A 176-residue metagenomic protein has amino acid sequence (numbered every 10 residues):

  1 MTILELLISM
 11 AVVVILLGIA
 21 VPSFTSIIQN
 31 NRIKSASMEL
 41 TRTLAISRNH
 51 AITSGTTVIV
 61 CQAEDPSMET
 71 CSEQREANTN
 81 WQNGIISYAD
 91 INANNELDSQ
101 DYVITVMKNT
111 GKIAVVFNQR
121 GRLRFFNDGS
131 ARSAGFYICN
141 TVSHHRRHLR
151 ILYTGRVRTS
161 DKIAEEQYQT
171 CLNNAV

Functional and structural regions predicted by a protein language model:
M1-F24, Q29: N-terminal single-pass transmembrane signal-anchor helix
I19-R32, M38-R42, N49, T53 (+2 more regions): N-terminal helix-rich module
